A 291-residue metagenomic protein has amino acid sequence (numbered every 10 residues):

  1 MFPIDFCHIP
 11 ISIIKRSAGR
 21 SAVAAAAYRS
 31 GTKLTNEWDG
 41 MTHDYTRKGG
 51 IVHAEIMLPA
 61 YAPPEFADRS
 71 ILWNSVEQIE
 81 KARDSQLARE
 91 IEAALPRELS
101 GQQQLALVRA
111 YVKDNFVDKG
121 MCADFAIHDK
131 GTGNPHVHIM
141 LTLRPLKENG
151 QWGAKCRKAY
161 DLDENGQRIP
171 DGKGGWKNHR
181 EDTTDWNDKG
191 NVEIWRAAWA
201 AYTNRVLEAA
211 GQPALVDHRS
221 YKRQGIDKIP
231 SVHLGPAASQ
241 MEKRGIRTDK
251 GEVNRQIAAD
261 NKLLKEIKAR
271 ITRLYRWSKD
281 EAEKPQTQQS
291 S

Functional and structural regions predicted by a protein language model:
M1-S291: N-terminal nicking endonuclease/strand-transfer module with a His-rich metal-binding environment and a catalytic Tyr
